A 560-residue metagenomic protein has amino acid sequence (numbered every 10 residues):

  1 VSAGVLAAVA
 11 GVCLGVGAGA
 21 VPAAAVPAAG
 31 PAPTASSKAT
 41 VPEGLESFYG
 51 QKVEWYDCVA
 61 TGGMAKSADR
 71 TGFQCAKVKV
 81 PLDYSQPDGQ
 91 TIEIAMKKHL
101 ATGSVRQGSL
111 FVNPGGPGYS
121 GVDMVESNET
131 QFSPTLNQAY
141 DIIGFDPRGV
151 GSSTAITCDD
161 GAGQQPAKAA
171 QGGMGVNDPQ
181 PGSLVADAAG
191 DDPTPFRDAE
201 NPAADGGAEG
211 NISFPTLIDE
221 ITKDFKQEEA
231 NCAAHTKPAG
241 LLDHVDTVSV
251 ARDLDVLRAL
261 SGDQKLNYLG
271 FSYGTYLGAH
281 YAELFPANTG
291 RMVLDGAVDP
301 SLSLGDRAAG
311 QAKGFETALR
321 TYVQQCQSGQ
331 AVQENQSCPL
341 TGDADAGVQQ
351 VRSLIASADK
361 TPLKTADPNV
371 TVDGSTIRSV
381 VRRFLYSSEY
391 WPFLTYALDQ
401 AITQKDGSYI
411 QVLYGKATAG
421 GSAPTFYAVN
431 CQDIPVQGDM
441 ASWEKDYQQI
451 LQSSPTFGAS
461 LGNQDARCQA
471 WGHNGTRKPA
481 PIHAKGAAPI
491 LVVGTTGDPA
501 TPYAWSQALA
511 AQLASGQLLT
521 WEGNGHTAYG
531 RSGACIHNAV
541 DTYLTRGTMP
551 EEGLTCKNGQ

Functional and structural regions predicted by a protein language model:
S2-A7, G15-G206, P215-D219, D345-V351 (+4 more regions): Catalytic-loop region of hydrolases
A3, S47, M174-E200, G347-A488 (+1 more regions): Alpha/beta-hydrolase fold active-site neighborhood
T157-A189, T194-D198, H280-A346, Y396-K405 (+1 more regions): A catalytic-pocket lid/entrance helix-loop region that shapes and gates access to the active site across common
A251-K265: Conserved acidic catalytic loop of the alpha/beta-hydrolase fold
D263-Y273: Alpha/beta-hydrolase fold nucleophile elbow
P489-G497: Conserved strand-to-loop "acid loop" that flanks and positions the catalytic carboxylate
P499-A504: Conserved alpha/beta-hydrolase "acid-adjacent" motif
E522-A528: Histidine-bearing beta->alpha loop at or near hydrolase active sites
